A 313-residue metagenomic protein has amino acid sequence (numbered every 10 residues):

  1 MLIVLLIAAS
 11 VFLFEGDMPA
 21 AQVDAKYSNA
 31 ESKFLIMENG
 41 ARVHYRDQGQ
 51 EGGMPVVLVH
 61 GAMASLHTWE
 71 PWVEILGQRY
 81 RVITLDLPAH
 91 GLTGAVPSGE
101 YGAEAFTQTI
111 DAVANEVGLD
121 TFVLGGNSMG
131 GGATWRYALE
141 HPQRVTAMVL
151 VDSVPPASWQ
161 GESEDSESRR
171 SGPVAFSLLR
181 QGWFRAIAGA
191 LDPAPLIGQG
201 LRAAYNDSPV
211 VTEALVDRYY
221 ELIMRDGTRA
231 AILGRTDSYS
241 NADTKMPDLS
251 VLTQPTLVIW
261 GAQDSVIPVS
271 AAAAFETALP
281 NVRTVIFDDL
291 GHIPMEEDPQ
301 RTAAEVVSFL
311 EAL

Functional and structural regions predicted by a protein language model:
M1-M54, R79-Y80, L119-D120, E311-L313: Alpha/beta-hydrolase fold catalytic core
V23, Q160-D165, R185-V251: Conserved alpha/beta-hydrolase catalytic His-Asp/Glu region
I36-G40, R46-Q50, L87-G125, M129 (+1 more regions): Active-site loop/oxyanion-hole signature of alpha/beta-hydrolase fold enzymes
Q48-L92: Conserved HGGG/HGGXW glycine-rich cap/lid loop of the alpha/beta-hydrolase fold
L139, V149-R185: Flexible "cap/lid" loop of the alpha/beta hydrolase fold
L252, V258-W260: Short beta-strand/loop motif that positions the catalytic acidic residue of the alpha/beta-hydrolase fold
Q263-I267: Acidic catalytic loop of the alpha/beta-hydrolase fold
V282-L313: Catalytic active-site module of serine/aspartate enzymes centered on a nucleophile-bearing elbow/loop
